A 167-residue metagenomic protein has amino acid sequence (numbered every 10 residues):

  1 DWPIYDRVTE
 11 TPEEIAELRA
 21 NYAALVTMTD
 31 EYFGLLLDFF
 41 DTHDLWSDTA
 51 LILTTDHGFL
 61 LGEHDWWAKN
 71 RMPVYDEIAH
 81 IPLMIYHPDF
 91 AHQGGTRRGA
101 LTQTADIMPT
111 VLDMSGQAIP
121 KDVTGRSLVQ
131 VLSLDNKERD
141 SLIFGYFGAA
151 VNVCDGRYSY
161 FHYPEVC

Functional and structural regions predicted by a protein language model:
D1-E10, P82, Y160-C167: Core domains of carbohydrate- and sulfate-ester-processing enzymes
Y5-L51, M114: A long, amphipathic alpha-helix that forms part of the scaffold/cap immediately adjacent to metal-dependent active
E10, E17-N21, W46, D76-I78 (+5 more regions): A generic fold-level signal
A16-M28, N70-A79, A91-P109, S115-R126: A short beta-strand-to-alpha-helix junction
A24, D30, G34, D44 (+6 more regions): Glycine-centered flexibility sites
F39-G99, Q103, V151: Histidine-centered active-site microenvironments of extracellular/periplasmic hydrolases and transferases
H57-E63, A105-M108, D113-C167: C-terminal cap/loop subdomain of S1 sulfatases and analogous C-terminal strand-loop tails that border
